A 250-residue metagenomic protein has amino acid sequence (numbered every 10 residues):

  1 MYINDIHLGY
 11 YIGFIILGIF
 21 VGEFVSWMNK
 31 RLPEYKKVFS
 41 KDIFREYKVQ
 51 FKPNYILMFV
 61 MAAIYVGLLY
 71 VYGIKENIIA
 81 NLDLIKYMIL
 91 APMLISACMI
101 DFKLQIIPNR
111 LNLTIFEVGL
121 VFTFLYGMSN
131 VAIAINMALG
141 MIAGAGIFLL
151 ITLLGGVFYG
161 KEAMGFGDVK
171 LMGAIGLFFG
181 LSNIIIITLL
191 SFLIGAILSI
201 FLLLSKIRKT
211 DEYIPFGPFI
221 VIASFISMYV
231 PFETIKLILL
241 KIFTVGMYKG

Functional and structural regions predicted by a protein language model:
M1-G250: A membrane-topology feature that recognizes alpha-helical transmembrane segments and their immediate juxtamembrane
